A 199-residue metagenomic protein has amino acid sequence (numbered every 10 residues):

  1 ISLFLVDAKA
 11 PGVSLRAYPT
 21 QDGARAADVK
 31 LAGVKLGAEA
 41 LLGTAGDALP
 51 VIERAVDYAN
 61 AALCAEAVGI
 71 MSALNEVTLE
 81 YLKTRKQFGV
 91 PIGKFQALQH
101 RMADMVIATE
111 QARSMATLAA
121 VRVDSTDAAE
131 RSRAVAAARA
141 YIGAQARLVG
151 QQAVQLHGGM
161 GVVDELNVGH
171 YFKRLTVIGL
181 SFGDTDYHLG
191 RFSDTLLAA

Functional and structural regions predicted by a protein language model:
I1-E76, E80, V90, A199: FAD-binding core of flavoproteins
R54-A199: Alpha-helical interface subdomain recognition
